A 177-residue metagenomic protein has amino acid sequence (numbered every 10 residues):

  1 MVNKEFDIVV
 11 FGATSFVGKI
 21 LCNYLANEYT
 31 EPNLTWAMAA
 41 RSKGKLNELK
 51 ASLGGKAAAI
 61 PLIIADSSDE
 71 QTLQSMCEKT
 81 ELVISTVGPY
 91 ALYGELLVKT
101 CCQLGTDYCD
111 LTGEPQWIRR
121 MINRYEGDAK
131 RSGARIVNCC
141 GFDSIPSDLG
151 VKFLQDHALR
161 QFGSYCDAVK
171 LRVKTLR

Functional and structural regions predicted by a protein language model:
F6-Y29: N-terminal Rossmann NAD(P)H-binding glycine-rich loop of SDR-like oxidoreductase domains
D7, E81-L82, D107: Structural motif
T30-K45: Conserved glycine-rich Rossmann-like NAD(P)H-binding loop of the short-chain dehydrogenase/reductase
S42-Q74: Conserved N-terminal Rossmann-fold NAD(P) cofactor-binding segment
I63-Y93: Conserved Rossmann-fold cofactor-binding substructure of NAD(P)-dependent oxidoreductases
P89, V98-I118: ADP-ribose/adenylate-binding Rossmann-like module
T112-A134: Rossmann-fold NAD(P)-binding glycine/threonine-rich loop
V137-D143, S147-R177: Conserved anion/nucleotide-ligand pocket segment
